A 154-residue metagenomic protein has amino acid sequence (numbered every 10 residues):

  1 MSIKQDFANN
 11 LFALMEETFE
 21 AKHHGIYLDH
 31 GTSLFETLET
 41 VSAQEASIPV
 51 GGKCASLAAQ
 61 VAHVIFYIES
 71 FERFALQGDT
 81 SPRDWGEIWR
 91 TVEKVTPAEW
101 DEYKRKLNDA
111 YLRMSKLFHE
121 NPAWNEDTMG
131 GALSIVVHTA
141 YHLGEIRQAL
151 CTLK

Functional and structural regions predicted by a protein language model:
S2-E20, H24-L28, F35-L38, A43-E87 (+1 more regions): Short, contiguous alpha-helical
F7, I26-H30, E99-E102, K106: Soluble or luminal CAZymes and related metallo-dependent hydrolases
R90-N125, G130-L133, T139: Acidic/histidine-rich alpha-helical segments that form the ligand environment of transition-metal centers
